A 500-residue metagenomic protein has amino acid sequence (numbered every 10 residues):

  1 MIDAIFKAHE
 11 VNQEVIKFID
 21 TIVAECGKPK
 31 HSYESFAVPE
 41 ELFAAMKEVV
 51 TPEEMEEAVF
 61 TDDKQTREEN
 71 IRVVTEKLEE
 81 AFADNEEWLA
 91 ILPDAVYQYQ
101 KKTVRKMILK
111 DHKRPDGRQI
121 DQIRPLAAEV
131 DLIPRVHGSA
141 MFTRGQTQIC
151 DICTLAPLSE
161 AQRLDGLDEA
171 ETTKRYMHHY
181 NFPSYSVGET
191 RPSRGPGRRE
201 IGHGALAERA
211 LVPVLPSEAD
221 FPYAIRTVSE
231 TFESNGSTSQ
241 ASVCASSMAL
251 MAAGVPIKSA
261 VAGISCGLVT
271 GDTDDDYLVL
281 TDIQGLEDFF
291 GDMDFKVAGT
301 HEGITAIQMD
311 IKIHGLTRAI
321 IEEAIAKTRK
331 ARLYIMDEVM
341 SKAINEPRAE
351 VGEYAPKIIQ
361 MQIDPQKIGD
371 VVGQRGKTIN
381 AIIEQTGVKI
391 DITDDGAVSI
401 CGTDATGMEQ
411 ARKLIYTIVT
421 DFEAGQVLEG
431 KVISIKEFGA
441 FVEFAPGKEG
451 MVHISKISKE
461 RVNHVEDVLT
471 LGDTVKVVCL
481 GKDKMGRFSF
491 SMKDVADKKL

Functional and structural regions predicted by a protein language model:
M1-V59, L250-A349: Mobile "lid/hinge" segments at catalytic clefts and subdomain interfaces of large enzymes
V15-Y33, Q65, N85-L92, L109-I120 (+4 more regions): Flexible, glycine/charged-enriched surface loops at secondary-structure junctions
K30-E171, P356-D370, T378, Q385-T386: Extended amphipathic alpha-helical scaffolds
E48-V49, M177-S186, E218-P222, A298-G303 (+4 more regions): Flexible hinge/switch segments at interdomain interfaces of large molecular machines
L132, H137-Y223, G303-I313, T317-E322: Glycine-rich, flexible beta-strand/loop modules in the N-terminal catalytic cores of phosphate-handling
K174-Y180, S184, H203-E218, L250 (+4 more regions): Structured alpha-helical segments in the cores of large, soluble enzyme domains
P192-G197, S229-S237: A short glycine/serine-rich beta->alpha loop
Y354-Q360, P365-L500: Single-stranded RNA-binding regions, centering on S1/OB-family and related RNA-binding modules
